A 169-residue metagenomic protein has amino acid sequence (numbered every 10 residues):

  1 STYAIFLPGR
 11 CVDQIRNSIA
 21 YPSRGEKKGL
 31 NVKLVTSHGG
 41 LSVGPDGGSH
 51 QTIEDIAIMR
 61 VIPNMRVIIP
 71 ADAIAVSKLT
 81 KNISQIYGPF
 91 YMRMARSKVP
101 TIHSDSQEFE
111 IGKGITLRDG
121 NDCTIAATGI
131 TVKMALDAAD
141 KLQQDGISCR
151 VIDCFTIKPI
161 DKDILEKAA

Functional and structural regions predicted by a protein language model:
S1-T124, C149: Conserved thiamine diphosphate
A4, H38, G129-T131, F155: Residue-level signal for short, function-critical loop segments
V12-D13, A135-L136, K162: Conserved strand-to-helix beginnings and helix N-cap segments that scaffold or border functional pockets
A73-V76, F155-D161: Short acidic loop-to-helix transition motifs that present clustered carboxylates
K98-V99, T131-K133, T156-P159: Short, catalytically relevant binding-site loops at active-site mouths
R118-N121, A126-T128, K133-D140: Hydrophobic pocket-lining "lid/loop/helix" segments that shape and contact the acyl-thioester
M134-I152: Short helix-loop-beta junction
P159-A169: Glycine-rich, anion-gripping cofactor-binding loops and their flanking helix/strand elements in enzyme active sites
